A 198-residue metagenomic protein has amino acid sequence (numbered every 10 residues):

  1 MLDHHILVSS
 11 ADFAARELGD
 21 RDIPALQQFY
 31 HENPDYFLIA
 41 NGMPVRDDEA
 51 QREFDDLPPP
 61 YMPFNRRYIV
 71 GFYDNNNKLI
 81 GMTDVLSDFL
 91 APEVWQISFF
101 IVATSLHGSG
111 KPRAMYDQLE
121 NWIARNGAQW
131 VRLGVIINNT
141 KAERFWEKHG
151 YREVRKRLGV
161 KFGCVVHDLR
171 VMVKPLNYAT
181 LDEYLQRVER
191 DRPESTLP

Functional and structural regions predicted by a protein language model:
L2, I6-F13, E17-I23, Q28-H107 (+4 more regions): Acetyl-CoA-dependent GNAT
P92-V94, W130, L169: A generic structural signal for beta-strand entry/edge sites
A124-G134: Conserved GNAT acetyl-CoA-binding A-motif
R132-I136, E147, R152-L169: Conserved catalytic-core motifs of GNAT/GCN5-like acyltransferases
A142: Helix-turn-helix
